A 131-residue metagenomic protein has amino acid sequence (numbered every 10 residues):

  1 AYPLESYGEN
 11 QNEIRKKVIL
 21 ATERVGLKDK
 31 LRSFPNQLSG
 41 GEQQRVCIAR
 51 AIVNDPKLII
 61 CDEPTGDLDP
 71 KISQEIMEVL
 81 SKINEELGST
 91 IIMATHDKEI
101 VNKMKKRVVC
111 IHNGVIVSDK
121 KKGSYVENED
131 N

Functional and structural regions predicted by a protein language model:
P3, E13-V25: ABC nucleotide-binding domain "signature" region
K16, R32-F34: Interfacial catalytic loop of ABC nucleotide-binding domains
F34-L38, E42: Conserved ABC ATPase signature
I48: Hydrophobic anchor residue at the start of the ABC signature
D55: Conserved catalytic motifs of ABC-family nucleotide-binding domains
I59-D62: Catalytic Walker B motif of ABC-type/P-loop ATPase nucleotide-binding domains
P70-I72: Helix N-cap at the start of a conserved alpha-helix in ABC-type nucleotide-binding domains
